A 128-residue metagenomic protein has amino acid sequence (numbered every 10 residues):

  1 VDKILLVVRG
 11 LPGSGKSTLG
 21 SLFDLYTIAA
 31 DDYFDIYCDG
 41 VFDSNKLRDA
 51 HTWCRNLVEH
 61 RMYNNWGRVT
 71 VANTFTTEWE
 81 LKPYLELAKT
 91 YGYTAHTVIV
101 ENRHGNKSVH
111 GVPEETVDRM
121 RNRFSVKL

Functional and structural regions predicted by a protein language model:
L5: Walker A (P-loop) ATP-phosphate-binding motif of ABC ATPase nucleotide-binding domains
V8: Hydrophobic anchor at the beta1->P-loop junction of P-loop NTPases
L11-P12: The conserved Walker
G15: Conserved glycine(s) of the Walker
L19: Hydrophobic positions on the alpha1 helix immediately C-terminal to the Walker A/P-loop
L22: Active-site signature of alpha/beta-hydrolase-fold catalytic machinery across serine- and Asp/Cys-nucleophile hydrolases
Y26-Y37: Short beta-strand-centered segment that lines the nucleotide-binding/catalytic pocket of NTP-utilizing
V41-N45, R55-G67, T74-L128: Replace "adjacent to P-loop NTPase cores in ATP/GTP-dependent enzymes" with "adjacent to NTP-binding cores
